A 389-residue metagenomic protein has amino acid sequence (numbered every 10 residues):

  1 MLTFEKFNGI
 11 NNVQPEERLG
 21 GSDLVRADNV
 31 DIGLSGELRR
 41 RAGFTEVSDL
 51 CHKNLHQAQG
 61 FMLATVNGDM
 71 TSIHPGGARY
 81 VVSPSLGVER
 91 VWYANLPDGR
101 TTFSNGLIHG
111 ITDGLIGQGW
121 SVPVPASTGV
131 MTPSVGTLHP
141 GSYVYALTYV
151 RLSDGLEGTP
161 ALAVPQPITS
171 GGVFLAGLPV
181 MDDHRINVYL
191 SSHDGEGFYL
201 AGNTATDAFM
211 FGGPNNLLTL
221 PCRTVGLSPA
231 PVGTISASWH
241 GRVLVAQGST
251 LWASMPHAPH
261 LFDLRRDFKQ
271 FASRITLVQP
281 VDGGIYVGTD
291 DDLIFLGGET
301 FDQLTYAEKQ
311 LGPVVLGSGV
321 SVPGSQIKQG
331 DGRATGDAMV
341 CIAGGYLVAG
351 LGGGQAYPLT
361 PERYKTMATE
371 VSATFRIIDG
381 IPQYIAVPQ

Functional and structural regions predicted by a protein language model:
L2-N8, L34, G77-G241, Q247-S249 (+1 more regions): Disordered, low-complexity "stalk" and linker segments at domain junctions of extracellular and cell-surface proteins
L2-V25, D31-R41, V47, C51 (+3 more regions): Beta-sheet-dominated scaffold domains
E17-L34, G241-D263: Blade/loop signatures of beta-propeller domains
L38-D69, L227-V245, A272-R274: Beta-strand-rich domains and repeat architectures in extracellular enzymes and scaffolds, especially beta-propellers
L55-A58, Y93-A94, S236, V278 (+1 more regions): Hydrophobic core register within WD40 beta-propeller blades
M62-T65, S72, T102-F103, S236 (+4 more regions): Conserved beta-strand element within WD40/beta-propeller blades
D69-V81, I108-V122, S249-D267, I294-E308 (+1 more regions): Surface-exposed loop/turn elements that mediate protein-protein interactions on large endomembrane-trafficking
T71, T148, Y189, L244 (+3 more regions): Conserved hydrophobic/aromatic positions in well-ordered beta-strands
